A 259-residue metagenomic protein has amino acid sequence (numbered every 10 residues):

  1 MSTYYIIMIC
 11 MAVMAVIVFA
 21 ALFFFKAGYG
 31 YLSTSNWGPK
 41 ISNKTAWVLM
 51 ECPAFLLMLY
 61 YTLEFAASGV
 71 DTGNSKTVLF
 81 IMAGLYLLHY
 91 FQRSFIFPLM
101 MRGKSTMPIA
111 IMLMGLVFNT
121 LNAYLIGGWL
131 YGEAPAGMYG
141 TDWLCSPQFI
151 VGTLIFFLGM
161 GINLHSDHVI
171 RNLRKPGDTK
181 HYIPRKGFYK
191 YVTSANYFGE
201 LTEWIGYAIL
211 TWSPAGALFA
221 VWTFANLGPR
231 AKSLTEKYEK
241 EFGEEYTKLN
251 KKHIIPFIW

Functional and structural regions predicted by a protein language model:
M1-M114: Membrane-helix and juxtamembrane interface regions of eukaryotic multi-pass membrane proteins
S2-A21, M58-Y61, F65, D71 (+2 more regions): Hydrophobic transmembrane alpha-helices
S94-P98, Y124-L125, R230-Y238: Juxtamembrane membrane-interface segments at transmembrane alpha-helix termini
A110-G127: Active-site pocket-lining segments that scaffold enzyme catalytic pockets across diverse folds
L125-W129, N163-S166: C-terminal TM-helix exit segments that contain a strictly Trp-centered aromatic cap at the helix terminus
E133-A134: Membrane-proximal helix-loop-helix units in multi-pass membrane proteins
